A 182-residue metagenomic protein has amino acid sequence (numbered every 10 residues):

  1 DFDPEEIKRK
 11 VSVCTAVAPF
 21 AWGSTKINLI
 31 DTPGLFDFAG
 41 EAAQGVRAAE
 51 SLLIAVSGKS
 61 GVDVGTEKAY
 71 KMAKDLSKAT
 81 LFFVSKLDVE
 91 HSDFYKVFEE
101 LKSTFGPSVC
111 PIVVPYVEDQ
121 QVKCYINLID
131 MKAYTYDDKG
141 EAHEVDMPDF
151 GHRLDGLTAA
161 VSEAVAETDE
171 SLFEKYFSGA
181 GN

Functional and structural regions predicted by a protein language model:
D1-A43, R47-V56, S60-V62, P111 (+1 more regions): P-loop NTPase switch module centered on the Walker A-proximal segment
S57-N182: P-loop NTPase catalytic nucleotide-binding module
